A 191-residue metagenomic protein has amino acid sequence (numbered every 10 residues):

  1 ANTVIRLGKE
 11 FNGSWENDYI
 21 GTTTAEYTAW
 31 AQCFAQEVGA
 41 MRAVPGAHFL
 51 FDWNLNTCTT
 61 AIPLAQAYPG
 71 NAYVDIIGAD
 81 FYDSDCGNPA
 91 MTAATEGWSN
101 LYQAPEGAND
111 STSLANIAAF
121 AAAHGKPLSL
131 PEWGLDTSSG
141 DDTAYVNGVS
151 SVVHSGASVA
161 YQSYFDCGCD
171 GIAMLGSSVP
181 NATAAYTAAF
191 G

Functional and structural regions predicted by a protein language model:
A1-V4, E26-V44, L64-P69, S151-S155: An active-site-proximal structural segment forming one wall of the substrate-binding cleft that immediately precedes
A1-V4, V44-F51, A72-I76, A123-S129 (+1 more regions): Loop/turn elements at helix/coil->beta-strand transitions in domains of secreted/extracellular proteins
A1-Y27, F49-L55, Q162: Active-site groove signature of glycoside hydrolases
T3-V4, K126-G191: Substrate-binding cleft of secreted/luminal carbohydrate-active enzymes
G8, F34-P63, G125-S138, Y164: Aromatic-lined carbohydrate-recognition surfaces of secreted/lumenal glycan-active proteins
N12-E16, T59-I62, D85-G87, T137-S139 (+1 more regions): Short catalytic/ligand-binding loop motif for oxyanion handling, primarily in non-cytosolic enzymes, centered on
T57-P69, A108-F120, T143-V152: Alpha-helical scaffolding within the catalytic cores of extracellular/periplasmic polymer-degrading hydrolases
A72-D136: Glycoside hydrolase catalytic-domain groove-lining segments
